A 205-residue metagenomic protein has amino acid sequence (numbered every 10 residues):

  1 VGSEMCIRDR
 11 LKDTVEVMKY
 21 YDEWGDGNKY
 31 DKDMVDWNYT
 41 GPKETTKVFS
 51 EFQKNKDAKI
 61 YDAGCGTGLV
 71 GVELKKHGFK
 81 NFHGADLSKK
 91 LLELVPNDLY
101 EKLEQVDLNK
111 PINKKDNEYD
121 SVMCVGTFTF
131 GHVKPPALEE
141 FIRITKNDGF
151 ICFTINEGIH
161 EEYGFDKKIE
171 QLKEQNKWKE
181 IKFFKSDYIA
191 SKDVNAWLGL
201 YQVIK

Functional and structural regions predicted by a protein language model:
V1-I7: Short, small-residue-biased leader/transition segments that mark boundaries at the very start of proteins
D26-T40: Class I SAM-dependent methyltransferase Rossmann-like catalytic core, especially the SAM/SAH-binding loop
Y39-D57: Conserved alpha-helix/loop element of class I SAM-dependent methyltransferases that forms part of the SAM/SAH-binding
Y61-P111: Class I SAM-dependent methyltransferase SAM/SAH-binding core
I112-V122: A short acidic, Gly/Pro-enriched loop at the edge of an enzyme's catalytic core that lines a small-molecule cofactor
P136-N147: A short glycine-rich, Lys/Arg-flanked "PGG" loop and its adjoining helix->strand segment in the class I
D148-N156: Conserved beta-strand signature within the Rossmann-like core of class I S-adenosyl-L-methionine
Y188-K205: Core SAM-dependent methyltransferase catalytic element
